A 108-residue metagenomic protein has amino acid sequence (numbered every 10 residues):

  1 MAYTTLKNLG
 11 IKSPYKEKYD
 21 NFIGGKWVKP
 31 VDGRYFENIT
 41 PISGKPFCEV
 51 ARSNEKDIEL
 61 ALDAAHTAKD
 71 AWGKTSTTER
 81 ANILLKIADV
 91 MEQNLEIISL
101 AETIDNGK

Functional and structural regions predicted by a protein language model:
M1-E49, N82: Terminal low-complexity tails and localization/encapsulation signals of metabolic enzymes
P46-K108: Glycine-rich loop-to-alpha-helix module at the N-terminal edge of alpha/beta enzyme cores
